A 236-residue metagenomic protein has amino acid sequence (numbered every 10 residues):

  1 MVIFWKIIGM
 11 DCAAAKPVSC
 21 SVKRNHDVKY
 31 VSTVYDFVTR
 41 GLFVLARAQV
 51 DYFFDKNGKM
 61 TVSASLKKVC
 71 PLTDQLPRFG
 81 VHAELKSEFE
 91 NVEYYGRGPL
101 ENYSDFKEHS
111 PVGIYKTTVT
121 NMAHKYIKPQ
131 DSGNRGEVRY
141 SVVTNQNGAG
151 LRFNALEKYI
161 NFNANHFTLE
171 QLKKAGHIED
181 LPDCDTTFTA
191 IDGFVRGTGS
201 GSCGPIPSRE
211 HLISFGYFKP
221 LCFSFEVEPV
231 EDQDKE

Functional and structural regions predicted by a protein language model:
M1-E236: Beta-strand/loop-rich accessory regions of lumenal/periplasmic or secreted enzymes, predominantly carbohydrate-active
